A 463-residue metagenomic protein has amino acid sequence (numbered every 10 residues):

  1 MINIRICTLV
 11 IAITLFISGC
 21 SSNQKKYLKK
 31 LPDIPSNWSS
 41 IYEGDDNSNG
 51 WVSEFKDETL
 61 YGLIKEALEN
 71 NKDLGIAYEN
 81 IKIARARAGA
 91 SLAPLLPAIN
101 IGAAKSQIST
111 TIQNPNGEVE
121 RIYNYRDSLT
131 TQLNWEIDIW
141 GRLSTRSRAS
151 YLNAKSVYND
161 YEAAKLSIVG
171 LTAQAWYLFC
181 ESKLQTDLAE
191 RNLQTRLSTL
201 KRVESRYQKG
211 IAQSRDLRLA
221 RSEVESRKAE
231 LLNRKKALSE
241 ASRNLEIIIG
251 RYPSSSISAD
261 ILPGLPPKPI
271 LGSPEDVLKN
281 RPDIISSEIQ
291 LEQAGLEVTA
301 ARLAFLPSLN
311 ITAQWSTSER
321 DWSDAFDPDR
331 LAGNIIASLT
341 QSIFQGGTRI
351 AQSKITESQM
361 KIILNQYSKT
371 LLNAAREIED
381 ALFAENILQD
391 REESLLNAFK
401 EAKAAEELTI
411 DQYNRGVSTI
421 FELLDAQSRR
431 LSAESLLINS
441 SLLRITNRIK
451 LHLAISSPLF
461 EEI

Functional and structural regions predicted by a protein language model:
M1-T8: Bacterial N-terminal signal peptides that target proteins for export
N3, S21, L143, L152 (+6 more regions): Periplasmic alpha-helical coiled-coil/stalk elements that build and connect Gram-negative outer-membrane
T8-S18: Bacterial N-terminal signal peptides
C20-N37, K65-D138, G170, L238-S254 (+4 more regions): A small-residue-enriched
S21, L436-I463: Acidic, low-complexity, intrinsically disordered peripheral segments
S40-E66: Regulatory alphaC helix of protein kinase catalytic domains
G75-I76, L92-A93, I137-K165, R215 (+6 more regions): Sec/SRP-type N-terminal targeting helices
Y207-I211, Y413-V417, A454-P458: A short glycine-centered flexible hinge/capping loop motif at secondary-structure junctions
